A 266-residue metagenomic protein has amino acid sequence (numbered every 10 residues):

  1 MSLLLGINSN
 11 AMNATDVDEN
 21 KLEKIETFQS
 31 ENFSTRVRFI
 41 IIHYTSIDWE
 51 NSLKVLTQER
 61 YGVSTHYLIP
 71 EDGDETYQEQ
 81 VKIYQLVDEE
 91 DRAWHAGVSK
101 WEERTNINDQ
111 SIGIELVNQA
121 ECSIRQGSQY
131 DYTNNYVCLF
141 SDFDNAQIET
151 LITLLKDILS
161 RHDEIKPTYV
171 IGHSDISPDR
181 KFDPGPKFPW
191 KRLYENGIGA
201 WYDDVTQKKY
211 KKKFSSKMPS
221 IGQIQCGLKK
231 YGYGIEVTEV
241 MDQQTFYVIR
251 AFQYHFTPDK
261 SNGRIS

Functional and structural regions predicted by a protein language model:
L4-N8, N13-E164, T168: Active-site-adjacent loop/helix surface patches within enzyme catalytic domains that shape the substrate-binding cleft
F28-Q29, L53-K54, K100-E103, T133-A146 (+4 more regions): Second-shell loop/turn segments in exported
R36-R38, S52, Q147-L154, P189 (+4 more regions): Stable alpha-helical elements in mature extracytoplasmic
I47, D88, K156-E164, D175 (+5 more regions): Sec-exported extracytoplasmic/periplasmic mature domains
L53, I158-H173, E236-V240, S261-R264: Surface-exposed patches in mature extracellular/periplasmic domains of secreted proteins
L68-I69, P186-Y210: Acidic, His- and aromatic-enriched active-site or binding-groove loops in soluble protein domains that engage sugars
D179-K187: Short glycine/threonine-rich loop-to-helix capping motif typified by GTGT followed within a few residues by an Asp-Pro
F214-S266: Short acidic, glycine/serine/threonine-rich helix-capping segments at coil-helix boundaries
